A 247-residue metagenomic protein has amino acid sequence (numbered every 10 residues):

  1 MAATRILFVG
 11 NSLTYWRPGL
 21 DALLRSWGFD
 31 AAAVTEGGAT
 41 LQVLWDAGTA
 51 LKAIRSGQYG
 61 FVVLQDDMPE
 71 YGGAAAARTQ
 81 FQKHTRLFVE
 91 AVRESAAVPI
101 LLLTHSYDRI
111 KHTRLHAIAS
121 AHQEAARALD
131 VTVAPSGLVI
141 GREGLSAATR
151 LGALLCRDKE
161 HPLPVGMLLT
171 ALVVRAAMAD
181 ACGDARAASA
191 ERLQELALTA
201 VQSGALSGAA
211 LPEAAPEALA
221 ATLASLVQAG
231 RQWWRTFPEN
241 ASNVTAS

Functional and structural regions predicted by a protein language model:
M1-A3, S247: Basic/polar N-terminal segments that are highly enriched at the extreme N-terminus, encompassing both cleavable
A3-Q82: Conserved SGNH/GDSL esterase-like catalytic core that processes O-acyl groups on lipids and polysaccharides
R5, A121, V165-G166, R192: An amphipathic alpha-helix/helix-turn recognition signal
S12, P164-A171: Active-site nucleophilic cysteine motif
G19, T49, R114-A117, A121 (+3 more regions): Exposed alpha-helical structural elements
L51-P164, R175-A177, A181-D184: Alpha-helical cap/lid subdomain in secreted, periplasmic, or secretory-pathway luminal O-acyl-processing enzymes
H161, A171-S247: Conserved catalytic region of serine esterases and O-acyltransferases that act on ester linkages in lipids
